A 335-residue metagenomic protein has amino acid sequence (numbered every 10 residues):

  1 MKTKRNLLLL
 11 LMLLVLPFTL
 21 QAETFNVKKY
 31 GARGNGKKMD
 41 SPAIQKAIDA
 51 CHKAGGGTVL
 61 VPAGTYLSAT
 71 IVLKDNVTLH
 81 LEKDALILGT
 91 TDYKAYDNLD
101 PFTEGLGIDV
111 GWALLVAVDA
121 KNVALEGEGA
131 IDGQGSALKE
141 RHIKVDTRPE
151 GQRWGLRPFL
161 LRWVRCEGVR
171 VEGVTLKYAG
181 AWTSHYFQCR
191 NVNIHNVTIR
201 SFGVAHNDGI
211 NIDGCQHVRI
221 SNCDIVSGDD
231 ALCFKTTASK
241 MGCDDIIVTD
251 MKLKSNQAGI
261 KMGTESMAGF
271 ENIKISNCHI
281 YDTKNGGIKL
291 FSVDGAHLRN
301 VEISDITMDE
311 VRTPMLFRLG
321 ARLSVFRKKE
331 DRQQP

Functional and structural regions predicted by a protein language model:
M1-F25: Bacterial Sec-dependent N-terminal signal peptides
F18-P335: Extracellular/periplasmic carbohydrate-active domains that bind, remodel, or depolymerize complex polysaccharides
